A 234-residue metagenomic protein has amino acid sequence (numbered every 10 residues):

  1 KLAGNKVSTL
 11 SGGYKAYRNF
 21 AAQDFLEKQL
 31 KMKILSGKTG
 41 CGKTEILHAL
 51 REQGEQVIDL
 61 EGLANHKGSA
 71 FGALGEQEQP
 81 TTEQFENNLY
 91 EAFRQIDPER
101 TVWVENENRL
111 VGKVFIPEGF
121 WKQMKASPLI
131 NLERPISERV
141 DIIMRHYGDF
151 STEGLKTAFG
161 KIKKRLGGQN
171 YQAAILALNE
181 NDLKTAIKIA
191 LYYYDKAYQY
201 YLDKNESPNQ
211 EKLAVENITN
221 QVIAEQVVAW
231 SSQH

Functional and structural regions predicted by a protein language model:
K1-A16, F20: Thiolate-centered catalytic microenvironments shared by cysteine-dependent enzyme domains
S8, K33-L35, Q56-I58, V104 (+2 more regions): Hydrophobic/aromatic beta-strand patches that form the interior of the parallel beta-sheet core in alpha/beta enzyme
Y17-A21, K67-G72, R139-I142: Short, charged, surface-exposed secondary-structure boundary motifs
A22-S36: Solvent-exposed, charged amphipathic helical/linker segments at domain boundaries
D24-K28, L74-Q79, D149: Short, hinge-like loop/turn segments at secondary-structure boundaries
K33-R51: Glycine-rich phosphate-binding P-loop
E52-K122: Conserved nucleotide-sensing/catalytic segment adjacent to the nucleotide-binding pocket in NTP-handling enzymes
K122-L129, E133-H234: Conserved NTP phosphate-binding and transfer environment spanning the P-loop NTPase/kinase superfamily
